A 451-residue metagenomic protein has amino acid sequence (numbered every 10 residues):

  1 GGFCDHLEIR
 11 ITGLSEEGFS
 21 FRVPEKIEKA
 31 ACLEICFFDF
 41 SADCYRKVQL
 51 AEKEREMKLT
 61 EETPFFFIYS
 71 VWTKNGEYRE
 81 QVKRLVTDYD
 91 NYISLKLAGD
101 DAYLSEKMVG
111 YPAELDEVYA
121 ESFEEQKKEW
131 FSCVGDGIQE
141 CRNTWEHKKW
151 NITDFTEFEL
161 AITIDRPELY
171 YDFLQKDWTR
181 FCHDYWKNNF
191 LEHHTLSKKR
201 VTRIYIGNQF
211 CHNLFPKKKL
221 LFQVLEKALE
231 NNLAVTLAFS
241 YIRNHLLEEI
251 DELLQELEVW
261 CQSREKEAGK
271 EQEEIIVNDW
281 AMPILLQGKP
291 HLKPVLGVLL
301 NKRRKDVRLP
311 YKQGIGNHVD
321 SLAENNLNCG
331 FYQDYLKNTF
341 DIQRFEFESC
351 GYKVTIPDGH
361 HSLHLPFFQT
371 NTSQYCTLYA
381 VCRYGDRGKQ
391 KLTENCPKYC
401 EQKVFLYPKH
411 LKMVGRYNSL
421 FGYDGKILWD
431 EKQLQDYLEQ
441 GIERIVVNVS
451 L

Functional and structural regions predicted by a protein language model:
G1-G2, A30-Y45: Short conserved beta-strand and strand-loop elements enriched in small hydrophobics with frequent Asp/Gly
G2-I27: Short strand-loop-strand
H6, E17-G18, D88-V224, E230-L451: Active-site pocket-lining/capping segments in soluble small-molecule metabolic enzymes
E8-I11, R46-L59: Short beta-strand-centered aromatic/proline hotspots
E16-V23, T60-K74: A generic structural motif
K26-E28, L50-E56, T63, L196 (+1 more regions): N-terminal helicase ATP-binding lobe
E28-C32, R79-E80: Short, conserved charged micro-motifs
F66-W72, Y78-D101: Accessory, often N-terminal, substrate/partner-engagement and coupling regions that sit outside the core NTP/cofactor
